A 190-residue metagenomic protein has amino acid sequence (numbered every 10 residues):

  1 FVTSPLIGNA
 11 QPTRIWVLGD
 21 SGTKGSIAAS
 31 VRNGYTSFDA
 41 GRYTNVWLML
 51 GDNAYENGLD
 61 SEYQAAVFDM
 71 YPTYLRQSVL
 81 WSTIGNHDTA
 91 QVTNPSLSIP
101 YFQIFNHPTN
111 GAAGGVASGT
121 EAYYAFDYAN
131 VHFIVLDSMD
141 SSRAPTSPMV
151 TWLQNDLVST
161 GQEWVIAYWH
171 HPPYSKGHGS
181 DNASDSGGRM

Functional and structural regions predicted by a protein language model:
F1-A29, N33-R42, V165: Acidic, histidine-bearing metal-coordination/catalytic regions of metal-dependent phosphoesterases
F1-N9, Y55-V165, G179-M190: Extended active-site neighborhood of metal-dependent phosphoesterases/phosphodiesterases
T13-W16, N45, V79, Y124: N-terminal hydrophobic or amphipathic segments with adjacent small-residue motifs that include Sec signal peptides
I15-V17, W47-M49, S82-T83, A167: Residue-level marker for buried hydrophobic side chains located in beta-strands that build the well-ordered beta-sheet
D20, G51-D52, G85-N86, H170: Active-site glycine-centered loops adjacent to acidic/histidine catalytic or metal-binding residues that shape
T23, S37, Y55-E56, T89 (+1 more regions): Active-site micro-motifs of SAM-dependent methyltransferase domains
D39-N57: Active-site metal-binding motif and surrounding structural segment of the metallo-beta-lactamase
I166-Y174: Histidine-centered catalytic micro-motifs
